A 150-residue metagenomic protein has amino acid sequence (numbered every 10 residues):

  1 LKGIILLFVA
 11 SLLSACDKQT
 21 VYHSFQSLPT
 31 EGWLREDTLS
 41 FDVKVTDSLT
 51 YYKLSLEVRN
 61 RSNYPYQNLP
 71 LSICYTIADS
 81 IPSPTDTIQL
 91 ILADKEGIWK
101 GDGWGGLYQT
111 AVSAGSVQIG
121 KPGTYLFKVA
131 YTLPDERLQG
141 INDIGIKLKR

Functional and structural regions predicted by a protein language model:
L12-A15: C-terminal motif of bacterial Sec signal peptides marking the signal peptidase cleavage site
D17-Q19: Bacterial signal peptide processing site
V21-S72, D79: Start-of-domain marker
S40-T50, G115-G120, K149-R150: Extracellular and analogous surface-interaction loops
L49-Y52, S113, G120-Y131: Short tyrosine-centred short linear motifs in exposed loops/low-complexity segments
E57-N60, K128-D135: Short beta-strand-plus-loop segments that form exposed binding edges in beta-rich domains
L71-S72, T76, P134-R150: Exposed low-complexity, polar/acidic, P/S/T/G-rich flexible segments that act as propeptides, protease-susceptible
I88-Q118: An anionic, turn-rich surface loop/hairpin at beta-sheet edges that serves as a generic interaction/coordination patch
